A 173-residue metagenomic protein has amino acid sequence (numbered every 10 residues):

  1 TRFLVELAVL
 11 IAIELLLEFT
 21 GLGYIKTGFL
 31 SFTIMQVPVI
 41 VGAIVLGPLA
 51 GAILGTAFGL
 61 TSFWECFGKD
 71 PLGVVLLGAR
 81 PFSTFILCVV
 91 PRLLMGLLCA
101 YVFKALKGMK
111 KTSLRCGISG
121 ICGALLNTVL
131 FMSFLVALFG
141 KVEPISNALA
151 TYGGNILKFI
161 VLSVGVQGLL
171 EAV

Functional and structural regions predicted by a protein language model:
T1-V173: Loop-helix junctions at membrane interfaces
